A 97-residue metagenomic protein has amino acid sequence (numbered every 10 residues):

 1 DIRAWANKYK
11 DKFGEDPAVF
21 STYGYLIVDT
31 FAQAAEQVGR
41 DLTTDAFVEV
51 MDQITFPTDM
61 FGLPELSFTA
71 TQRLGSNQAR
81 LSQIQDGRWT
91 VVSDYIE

Functional and structural regions predicted by a protein language model:
D1-E97: Extracytosolic ligand-binding ectodomains
